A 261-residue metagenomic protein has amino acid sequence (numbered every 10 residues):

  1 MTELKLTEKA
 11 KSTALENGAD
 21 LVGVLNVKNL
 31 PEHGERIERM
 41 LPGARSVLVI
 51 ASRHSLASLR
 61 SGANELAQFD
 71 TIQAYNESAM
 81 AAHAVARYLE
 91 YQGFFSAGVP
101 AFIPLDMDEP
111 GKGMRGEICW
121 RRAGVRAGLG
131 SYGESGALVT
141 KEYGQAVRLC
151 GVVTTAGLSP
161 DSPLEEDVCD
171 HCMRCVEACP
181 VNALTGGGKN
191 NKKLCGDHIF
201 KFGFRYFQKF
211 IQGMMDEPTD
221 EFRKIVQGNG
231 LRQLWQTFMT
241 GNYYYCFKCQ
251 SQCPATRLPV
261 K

Functional and structural regions predicted by a protein language model:
M1-H83: Non-catalytic, usually N-terminal nucleic-acid engagement modules in DNA/RNA processing proteins
Q73-K261: Catalytic cores of enzyme domains
